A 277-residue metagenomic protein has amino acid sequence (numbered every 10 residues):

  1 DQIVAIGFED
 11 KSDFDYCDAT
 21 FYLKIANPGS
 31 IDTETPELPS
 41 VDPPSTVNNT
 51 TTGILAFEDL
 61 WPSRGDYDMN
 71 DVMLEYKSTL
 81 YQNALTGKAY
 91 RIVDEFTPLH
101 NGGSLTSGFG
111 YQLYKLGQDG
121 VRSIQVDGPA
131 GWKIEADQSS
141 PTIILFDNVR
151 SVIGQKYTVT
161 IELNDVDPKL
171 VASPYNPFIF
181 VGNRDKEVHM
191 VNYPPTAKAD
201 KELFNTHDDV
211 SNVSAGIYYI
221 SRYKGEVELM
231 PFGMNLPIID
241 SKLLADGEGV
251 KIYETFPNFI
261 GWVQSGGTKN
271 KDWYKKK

Functional and structural regions predicted by a protein language model:
D1-K277: Extracellular distal adhesion/interaction modules in secreted or cell-surface proteins
